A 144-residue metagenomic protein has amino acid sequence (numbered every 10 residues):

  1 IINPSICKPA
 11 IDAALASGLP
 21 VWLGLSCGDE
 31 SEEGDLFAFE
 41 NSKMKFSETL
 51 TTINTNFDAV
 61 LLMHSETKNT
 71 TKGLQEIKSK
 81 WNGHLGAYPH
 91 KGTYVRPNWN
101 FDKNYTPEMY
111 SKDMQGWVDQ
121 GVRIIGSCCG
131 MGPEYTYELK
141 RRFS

Functional and structural regions predicted by a protein language model:
I1-S144: Domain-level signal for soluble alpha/beta catalytic cores
